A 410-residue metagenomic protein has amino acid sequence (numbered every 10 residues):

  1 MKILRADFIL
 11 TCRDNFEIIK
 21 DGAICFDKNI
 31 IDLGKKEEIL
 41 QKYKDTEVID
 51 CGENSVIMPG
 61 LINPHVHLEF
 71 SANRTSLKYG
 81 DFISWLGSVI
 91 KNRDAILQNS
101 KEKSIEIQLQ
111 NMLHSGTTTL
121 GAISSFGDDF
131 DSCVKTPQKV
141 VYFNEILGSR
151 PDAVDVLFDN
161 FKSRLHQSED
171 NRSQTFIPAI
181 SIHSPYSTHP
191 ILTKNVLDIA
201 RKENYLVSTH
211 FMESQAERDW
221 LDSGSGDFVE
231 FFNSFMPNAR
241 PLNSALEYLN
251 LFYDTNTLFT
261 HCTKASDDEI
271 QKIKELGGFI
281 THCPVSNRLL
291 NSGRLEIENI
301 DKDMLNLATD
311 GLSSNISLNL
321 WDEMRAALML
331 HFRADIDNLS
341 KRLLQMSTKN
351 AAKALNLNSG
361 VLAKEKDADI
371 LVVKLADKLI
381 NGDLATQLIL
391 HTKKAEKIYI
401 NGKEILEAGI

Functional and structural regions predicted by a protein language model:
M1-K42, K353, L357, K403: N-terminal metal-binding scaffold of metallo-dependent hydrolase/deaminase domains
K2-R5, Q41-S84, E106, H114: Replace "His-x-His-based motif
C25, V56-I57, R74-Q138, D159-S173: Alpha-helical scaffold segments that flank or form the walls of functional sites
H67, S125, E145-S149, H183-P185 (+4 more regions): Active-site beta-loop-alpha junctions enriched in small/polar residues
A72-K103, V141-L147, S214-T255, A327-D337: Active-site gating loops and adjacent loop-to-helix segments of metal-dependent hydrolytic enzymes
D131-K135, D159-F279, N291-L305: Histidine/acidic residue-rich metal-binding segments in metalloenzymes
L251-D254, I297-D377: His/Asp/Glu-enriched, well-ordered alpha-helical/loop segment that forms or immediately abuts the divalent-metal
D367-I410: C-terminal cap of metal-dependent C-N hydrolases
